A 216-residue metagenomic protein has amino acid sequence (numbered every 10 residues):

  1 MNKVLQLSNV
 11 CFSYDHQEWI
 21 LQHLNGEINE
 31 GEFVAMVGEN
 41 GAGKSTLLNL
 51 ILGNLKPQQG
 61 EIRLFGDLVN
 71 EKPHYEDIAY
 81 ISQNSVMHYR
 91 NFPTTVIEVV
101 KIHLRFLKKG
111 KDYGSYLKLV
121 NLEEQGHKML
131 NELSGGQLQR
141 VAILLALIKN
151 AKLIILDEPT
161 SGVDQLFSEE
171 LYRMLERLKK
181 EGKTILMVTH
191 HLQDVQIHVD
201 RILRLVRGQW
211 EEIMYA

Functional and structural regions predicted by a protein language model:
L52: Helix-to-loop junction immediately C-terminal to a conserved catalytic motif
G60-H74: Conserved ABC transporter NBD signature motif
G110-Q125: Conserved ABC ATPase "signature" region
M129-L133: Conserved ABC ATPase signature
I143: Hydrophobic anchor residue at the start of the ABC signature
I154-E158: Catalytic Walker B motif of ABC-type/P-loop ATPase nucleotide-binding domains
T189-H190: H-loop/switch region of ABC-family ATPase nucleotide-binding domains
